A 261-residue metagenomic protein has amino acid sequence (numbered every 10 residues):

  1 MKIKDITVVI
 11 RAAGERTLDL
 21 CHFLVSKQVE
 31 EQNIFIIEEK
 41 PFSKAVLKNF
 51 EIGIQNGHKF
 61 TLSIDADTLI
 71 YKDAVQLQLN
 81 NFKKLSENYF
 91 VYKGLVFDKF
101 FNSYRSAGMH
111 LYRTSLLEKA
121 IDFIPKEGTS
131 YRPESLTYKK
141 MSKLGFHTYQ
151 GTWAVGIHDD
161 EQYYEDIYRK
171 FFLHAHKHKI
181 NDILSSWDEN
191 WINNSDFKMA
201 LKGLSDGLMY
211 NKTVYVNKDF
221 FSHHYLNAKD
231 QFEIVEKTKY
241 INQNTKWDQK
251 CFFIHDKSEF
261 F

Functional and structural regions predicted by a protein language model:
I3, F23-Q32: Short, acidic, metal-binding catalytic loop of nucleotide-sugar glycosyltransferases
K40-V46, F101: A short, glycine-/small-residue-rich helix N-cap motif at loop->alpha-helix starts within glycosyltransferase
L47-F60: Active-site nucleotide-sugar/metal-binding loop of Leloir-type enzymes
H58-L69: Short beta-strand-to-loop acidic/aromatic patch adjacent to the donor-nucleotide binding site
T68-N81: Acidic donor-binding/catalytic loop of UDP-sugar-dependent glycosyltransferases, especially processive GT2
F90-S106: Short beta-strand-to-loop element that shapes/binds the nucleotide-sugar donor at the catalytic cleft/hinge
L116, G128-W153: A short, conserved alpha-helix in the catalytic core of glycosyltransferases
G145-F261: C-terminal catalytic/acceptor-binding lobe
